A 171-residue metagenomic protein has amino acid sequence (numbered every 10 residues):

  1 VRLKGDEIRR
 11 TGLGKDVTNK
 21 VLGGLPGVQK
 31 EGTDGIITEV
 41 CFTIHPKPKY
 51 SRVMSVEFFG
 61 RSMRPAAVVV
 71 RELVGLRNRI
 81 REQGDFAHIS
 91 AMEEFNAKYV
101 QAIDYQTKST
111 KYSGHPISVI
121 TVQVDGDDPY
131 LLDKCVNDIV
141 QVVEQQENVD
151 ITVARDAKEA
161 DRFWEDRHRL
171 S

Functional and structural regions predicted by a protein language model:
V1-G75: FAD-binding subdomain of flavoenzyme oxidoreductases
V1-T18, E82-G84, Q101-Y112: Low-complexity, polar-biased intrinsically disordered regions enriched in Pro/Ser/Thr/Gly
K20, R61-V68, A87, Y130-D138 (+1 more regions): Generic recognition of stable, solvent-exposed alpha-helical segments in well-folded globular domains
G23-L25, C41-I44, R79-I80, T107-K111 (+1 more regions): Generic recognition of flexible, low-complexity loop/linker segments
Q29-G35, K47-K49, D85-A87, H115 (+1 more regions): A generic structural signal for short, non-catalytic loop/turn and secondary-structure boundary residues
V69, R81-A91: Active-site loops and adjacent core secondary-structure elements that bind or stabilize anionic groups
V70-R81, I139-E147: Hydrophobic, Leu/Ile/Phe/Ala-enriched alpha-helical segments that form helix-helix packing faces
M92-A97, I103-I120, V124-S171: Conserved glycine-rich FAD pyrophosphate-binding loop
